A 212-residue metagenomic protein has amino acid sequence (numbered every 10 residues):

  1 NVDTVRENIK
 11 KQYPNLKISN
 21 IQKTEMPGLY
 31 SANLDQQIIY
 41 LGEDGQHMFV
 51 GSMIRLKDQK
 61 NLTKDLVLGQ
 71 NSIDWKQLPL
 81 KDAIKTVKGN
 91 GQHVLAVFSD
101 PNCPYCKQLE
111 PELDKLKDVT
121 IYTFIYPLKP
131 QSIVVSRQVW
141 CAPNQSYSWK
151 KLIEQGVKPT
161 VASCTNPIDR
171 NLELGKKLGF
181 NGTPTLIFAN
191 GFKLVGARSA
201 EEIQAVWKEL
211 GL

Functional and structural regions predicted by a protein language model:
N1-R137, K151-E154, K158-T183, S199-L212: Extracytoplasmic thiol/disulfide redox context detector
D35, A189-N190: Short strand-coil-strand connectors
I38, F192-K193: Short, solvent-exposed loop/turn motifs
P130, G191-F192: Short secondary-structure capping/turn micro-motifs that flank functional sites
Q138-A142: Short, hinge-like loop/turn segments at secondary-structure boundaries
P143-K150: Conserved, helical-rich catalytic subdomain that frames metal- and/or nucleotide-binding sites in enzyme alpha/beta
V195-A197: Short, exposed beta-strand-loop hairpins at the edges of beta-sheets in extracellular/periplasmic proteins
